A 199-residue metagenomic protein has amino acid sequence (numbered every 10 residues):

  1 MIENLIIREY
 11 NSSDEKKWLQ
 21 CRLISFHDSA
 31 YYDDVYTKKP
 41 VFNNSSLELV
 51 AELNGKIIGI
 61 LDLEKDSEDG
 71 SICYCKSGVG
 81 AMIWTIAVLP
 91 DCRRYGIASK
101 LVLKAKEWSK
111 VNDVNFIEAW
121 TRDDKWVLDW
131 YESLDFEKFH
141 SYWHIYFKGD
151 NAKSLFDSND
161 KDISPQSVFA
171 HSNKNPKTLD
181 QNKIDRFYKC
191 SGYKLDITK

Functional and structural regions predicted by a protein language model:
E3-W18: A short beta-loop-alpha structural element at the N-terminal edge of CoA-dependent acyl/N-acetyltransferase catalytic
L23-I72: Active-site rim helix/loop that mediates acceptor-substrate recognition in acyltransferases
D66-I83, R93, N115: A conserved beta-turn-beta hairpin within the catalytic core of GNAT-like acetyltransferases that forms part
I86-R93, T121-R122: A short, internal acetyl-CoA/4′-phosphopantetheine-binding micro-motif in the GNAT/acyltransferase core
R94-E107, E132-S133: Conserved acetyl-CoA-binding loop-helix of GNAT-fold acetyltransferases
S109-T121: Conserved GNAT acetyl-CoA-binding A-motif
E118-L128, H144-D150, D157-S158: Conserved beta-strand-loop-alpha-helix junction that forms the acyl-donor binding cleft
E132-Y142: Conserved acetyl-CoA-binding loop of GNAT-fold acetyltransferases
